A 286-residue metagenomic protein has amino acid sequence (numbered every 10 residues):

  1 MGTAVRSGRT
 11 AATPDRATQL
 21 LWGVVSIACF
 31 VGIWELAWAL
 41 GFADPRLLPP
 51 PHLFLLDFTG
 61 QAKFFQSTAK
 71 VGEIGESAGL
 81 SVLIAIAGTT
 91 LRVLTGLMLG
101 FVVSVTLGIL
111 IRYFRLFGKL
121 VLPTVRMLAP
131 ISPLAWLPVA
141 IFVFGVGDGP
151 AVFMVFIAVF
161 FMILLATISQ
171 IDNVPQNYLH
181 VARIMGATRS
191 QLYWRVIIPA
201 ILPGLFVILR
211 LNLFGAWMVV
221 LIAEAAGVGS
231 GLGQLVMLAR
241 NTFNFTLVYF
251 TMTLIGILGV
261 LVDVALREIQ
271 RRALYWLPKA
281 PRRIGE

Functional and structural regions predicted by a protein language model:
M1-A28, V264-E286: Transmembrane alpha-helical segments of polytopic membrane transport and secretion proteins
R9-A12, L40-M98: Periplasmic/extracellular loop-to-transmembrane helix junction in inner-membrane transport proteins
L83-T95, G118, V125-L128, G145 (+5 more regions): Alpha-helical membrane-interface segments at transmembrane helix boundaries
R92-V125: Transmembrane-helix boundary motif in ABC transporter permease subunits
V125-M162, S169-Q170: Generic hydrophobic transmembrane alpha-helix motif, especially the helices
F153, I157, S190-I222, F250 (+1 more regions): Transmembrane alpha-helices
M162, A166-I208, L232: Short cytoplasmic-facing helical segments at TM-TM junctions of multi-pass membrane proteins
G233-E268: Hydrophobic alpha-helical transmembrane segments of polytopic membrane proteins
